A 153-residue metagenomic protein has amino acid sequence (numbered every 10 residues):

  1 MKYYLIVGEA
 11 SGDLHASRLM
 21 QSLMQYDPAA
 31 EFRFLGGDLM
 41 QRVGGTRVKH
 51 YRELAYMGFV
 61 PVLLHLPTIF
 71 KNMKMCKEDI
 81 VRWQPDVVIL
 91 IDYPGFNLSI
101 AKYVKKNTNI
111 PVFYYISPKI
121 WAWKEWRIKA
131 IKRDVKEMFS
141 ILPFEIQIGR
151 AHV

Functional and structural regions predicted by a protein language model:
Y4-R150: Active-site and donor-binding regions of nucleotide-sugar-utilizing enzymes
